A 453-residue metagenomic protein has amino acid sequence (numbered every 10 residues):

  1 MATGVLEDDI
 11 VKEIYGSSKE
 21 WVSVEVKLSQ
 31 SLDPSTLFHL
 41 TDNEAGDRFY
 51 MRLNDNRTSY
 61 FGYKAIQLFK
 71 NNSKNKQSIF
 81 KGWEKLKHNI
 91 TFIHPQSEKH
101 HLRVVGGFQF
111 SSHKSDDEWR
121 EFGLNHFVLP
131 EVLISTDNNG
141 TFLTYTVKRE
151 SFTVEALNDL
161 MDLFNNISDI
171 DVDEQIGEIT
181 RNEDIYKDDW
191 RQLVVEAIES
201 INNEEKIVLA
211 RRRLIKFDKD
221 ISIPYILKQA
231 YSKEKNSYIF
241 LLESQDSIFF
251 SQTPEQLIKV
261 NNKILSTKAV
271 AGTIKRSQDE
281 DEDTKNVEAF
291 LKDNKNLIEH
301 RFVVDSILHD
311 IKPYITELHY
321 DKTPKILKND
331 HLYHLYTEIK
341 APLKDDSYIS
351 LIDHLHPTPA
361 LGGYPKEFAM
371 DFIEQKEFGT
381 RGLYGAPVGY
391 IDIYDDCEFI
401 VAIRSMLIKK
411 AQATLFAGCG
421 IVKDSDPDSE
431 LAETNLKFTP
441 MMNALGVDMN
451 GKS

Functional and structural regions predicted by a protein language model:
A2-T3, W83-L214, T316, N450-G451: Non-catalytic accessory segments adjacent to catalytic cores
A2-T36, D55-S78, D162-V194, L214-D218 (+2 more regions): Contiguous alpha-helical scaffold segments within structured protein domains that host functional hotspots
F38-H101, K114-D116, R120-F122: An N-terminal, globular interaction/scaffold subdomain
F49, V105-G106, I239-E243, R381-G389: A short glycine-rich, hydrophobically flanked beta-strand micro-motif that places a catalytic Asp/Glu for divalent metal
L53, K206-R211, L241-Q245, T323 (+3 more regions): Short coil/turn segments at secondary-structure boundaries
G62-A65, K216-I298, F302, D395-G418: An anion-binding catalytic pocket shared by soluble metabolic enzymes
G106, I134, N202, I258 (+4 more regions): A residue-level signal for conserved active-site and pocket-lining positions in enzyme catalytic cores
E338-S453: Conserved hydrophobic core element of enzyme catalytic domains
